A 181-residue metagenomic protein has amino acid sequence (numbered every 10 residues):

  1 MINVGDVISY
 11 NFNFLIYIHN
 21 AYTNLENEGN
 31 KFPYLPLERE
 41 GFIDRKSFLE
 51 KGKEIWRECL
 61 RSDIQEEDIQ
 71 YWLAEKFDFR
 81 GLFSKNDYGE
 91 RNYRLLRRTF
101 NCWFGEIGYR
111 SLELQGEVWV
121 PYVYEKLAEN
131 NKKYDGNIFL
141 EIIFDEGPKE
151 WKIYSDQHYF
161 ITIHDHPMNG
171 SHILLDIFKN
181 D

Functional and structural regions predicted by a protein language model:
M1-G105: N-terminal low-structure segments adjacent to metalloprotease catalytic domains across cellular compartments
A21-G29, P33, C59, I138 (+2 more regions): Generic local-structure boundary detector
E40, D44, S111-W119, H166 (+1 more regions): Conserved aromatic-histidine-acidic binding/catalytic patches
L95-I163: Auxiliary, metal-adjacent structural segments of Zn-dependent hydrolase domains
I161-D181: Active-site recognition of the HExxH zinc-binding catalytic motif
